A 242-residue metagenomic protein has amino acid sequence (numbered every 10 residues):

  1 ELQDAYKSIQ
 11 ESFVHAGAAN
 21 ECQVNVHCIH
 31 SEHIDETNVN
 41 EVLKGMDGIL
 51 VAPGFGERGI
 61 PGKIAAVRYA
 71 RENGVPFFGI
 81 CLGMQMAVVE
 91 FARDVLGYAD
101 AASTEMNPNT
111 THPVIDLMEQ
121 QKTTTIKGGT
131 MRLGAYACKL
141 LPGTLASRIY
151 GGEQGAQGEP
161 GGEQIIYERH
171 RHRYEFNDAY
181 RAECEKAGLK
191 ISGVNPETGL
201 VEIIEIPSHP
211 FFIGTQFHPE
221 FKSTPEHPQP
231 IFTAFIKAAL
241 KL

Functional and structural regions predicted by a protein language model:
E1-E153, E159-S208, P219-L242: N-terminal beta1-alpha1 cap of cysteine-dependent amidohydrolase-like domains
F211-F217: Short FAD-binding loop at a beta-strand-to-alpha-helix junction that anchors the flavin cofactor in diverse
